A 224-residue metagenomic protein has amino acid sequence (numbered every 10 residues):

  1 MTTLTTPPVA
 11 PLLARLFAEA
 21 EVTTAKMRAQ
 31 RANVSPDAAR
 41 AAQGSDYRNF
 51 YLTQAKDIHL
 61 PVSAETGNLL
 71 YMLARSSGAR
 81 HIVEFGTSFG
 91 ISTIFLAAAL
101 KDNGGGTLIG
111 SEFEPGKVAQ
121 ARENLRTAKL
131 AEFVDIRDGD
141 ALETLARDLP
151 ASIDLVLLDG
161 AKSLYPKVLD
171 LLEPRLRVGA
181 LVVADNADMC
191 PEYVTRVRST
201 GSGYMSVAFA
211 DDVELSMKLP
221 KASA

Functional and structural regions predicted by a protein language model:
M1-L155, K162-V183, A187-A224: A short alpha-helical cap/connector motif
